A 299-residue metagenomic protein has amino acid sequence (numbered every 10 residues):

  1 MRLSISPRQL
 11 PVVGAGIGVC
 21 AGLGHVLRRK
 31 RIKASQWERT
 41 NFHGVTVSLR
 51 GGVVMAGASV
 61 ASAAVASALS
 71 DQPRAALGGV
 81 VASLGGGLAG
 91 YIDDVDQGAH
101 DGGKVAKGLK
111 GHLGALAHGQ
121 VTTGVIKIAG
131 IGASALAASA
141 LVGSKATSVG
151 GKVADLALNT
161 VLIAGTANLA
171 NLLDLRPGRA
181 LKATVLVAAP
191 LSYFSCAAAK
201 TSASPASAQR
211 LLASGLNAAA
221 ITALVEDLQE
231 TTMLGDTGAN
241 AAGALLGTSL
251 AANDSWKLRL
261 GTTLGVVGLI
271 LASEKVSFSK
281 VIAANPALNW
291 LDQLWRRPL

Functional and structural regions predicted by a protein language model:
M1-G18, A283-L299: Actinobacteria-biased recognition of intrinsically disordered, low-complexity terminal regions
R2-V276: "…together with the soluble PPM/PP2C metallo-phosphatase catalytic core" -> "…together with the soluble PPM/PP2C
S134, L264-L299: Membrane-proximal soluble regions of multi-pass membrane proteins
